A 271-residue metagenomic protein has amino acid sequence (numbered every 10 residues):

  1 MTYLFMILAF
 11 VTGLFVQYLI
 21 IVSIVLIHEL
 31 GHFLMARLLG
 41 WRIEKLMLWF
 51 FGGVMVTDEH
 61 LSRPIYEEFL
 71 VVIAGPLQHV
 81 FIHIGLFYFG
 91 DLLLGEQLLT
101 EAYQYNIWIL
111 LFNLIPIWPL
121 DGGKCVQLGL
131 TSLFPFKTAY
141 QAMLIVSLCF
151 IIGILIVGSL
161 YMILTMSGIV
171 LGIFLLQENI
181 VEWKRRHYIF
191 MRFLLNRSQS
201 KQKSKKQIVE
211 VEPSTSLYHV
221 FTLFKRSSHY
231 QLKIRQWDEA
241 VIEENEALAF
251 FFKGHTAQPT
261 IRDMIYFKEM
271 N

Functional and structural regions predicted by a protein language model:
M1-V16, I73-H79: Topogenic membrane-insertion module of multi-pass membrane proteins
F5-M6, Y18-L26, A102-N106, I163-E178: Hydrophobic core segments of alpha-helical transmembrane domains in multi-pass membrane proteins
F10-L19, L94-G95, S159-M166: Transmembrane helix interruption/hinge and helix-loop junction motifs
V11-E68, E101-Y105, I109, W118-L120: Small-residue-rich helix-interface/hinge motifs
R42-L46, L114-L130, H187-I189: Juxtamembrane/interfacial segments flanking transmembrane helices
Y88-L98, L128-M143: Membrane interface segments of multi-pass transport proteins and intramembrane proteases
M166-K203: Membrane-interfacial segments at transmembrane helix termini in multi-pass membrane proteins
V209-H229, R235-N271: The conserved cystathionine-beta-synthase
